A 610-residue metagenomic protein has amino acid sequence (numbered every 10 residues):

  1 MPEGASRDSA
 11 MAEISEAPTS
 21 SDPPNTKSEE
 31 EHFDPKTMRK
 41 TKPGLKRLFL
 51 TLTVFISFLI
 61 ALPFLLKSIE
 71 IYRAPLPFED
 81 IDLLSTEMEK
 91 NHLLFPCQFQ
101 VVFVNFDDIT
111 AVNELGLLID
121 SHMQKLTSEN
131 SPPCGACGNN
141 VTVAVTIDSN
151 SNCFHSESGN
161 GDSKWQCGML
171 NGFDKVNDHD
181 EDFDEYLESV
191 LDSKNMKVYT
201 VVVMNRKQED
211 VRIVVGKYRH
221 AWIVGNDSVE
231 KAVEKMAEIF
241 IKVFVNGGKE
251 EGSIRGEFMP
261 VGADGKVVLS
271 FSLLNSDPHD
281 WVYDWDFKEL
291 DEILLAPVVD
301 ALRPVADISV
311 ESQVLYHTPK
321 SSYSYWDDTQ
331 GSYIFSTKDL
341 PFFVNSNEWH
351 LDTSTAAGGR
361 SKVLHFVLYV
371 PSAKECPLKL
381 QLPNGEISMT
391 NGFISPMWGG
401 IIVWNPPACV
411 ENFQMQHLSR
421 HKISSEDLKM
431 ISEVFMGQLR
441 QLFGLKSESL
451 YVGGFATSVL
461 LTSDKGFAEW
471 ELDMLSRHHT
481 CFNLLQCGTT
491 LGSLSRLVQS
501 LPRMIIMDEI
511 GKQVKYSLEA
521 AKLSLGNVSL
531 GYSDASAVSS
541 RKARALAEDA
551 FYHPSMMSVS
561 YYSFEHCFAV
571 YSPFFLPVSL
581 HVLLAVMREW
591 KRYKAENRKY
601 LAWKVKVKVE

Functional and structural regions predicted by a protein language model:
P2-Q313, T329: Long, solvent-exposed N-terminal ectodomains/accessory regions that are displayed to the extracellular/lumenal milieu
P23-D34, D534-E565: Juxtamembrane amphipathic/hinge helix adjacent to a transmembrane helix
L45-I56, F564-P577: Transmembrane alpha-helices of multi-pass eukaryotic membrane proteins
L66-F78, S529-A535, M557-E565, R588-A595: Membrane-lumen (extracellular) interface motif
E188-T489: Extended, non-transmembrane interaction/recognition domains
G492, R496-Q499, E548-V559, L580-K591: Charged/polar positions within long, soluble alpha-helices
Q499-A550: Extracytoplasmic/lumenal ectodomains and periplasmic regions of secretory and membrane proteins
L580-V609: Juxtamembrane interface at the cytosolic side of transmembrane helices
